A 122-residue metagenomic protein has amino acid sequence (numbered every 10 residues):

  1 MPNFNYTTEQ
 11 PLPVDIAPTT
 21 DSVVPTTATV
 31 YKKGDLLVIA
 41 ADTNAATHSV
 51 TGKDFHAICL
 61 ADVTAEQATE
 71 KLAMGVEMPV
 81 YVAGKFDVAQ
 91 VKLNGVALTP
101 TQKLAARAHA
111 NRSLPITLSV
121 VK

Functional and structural regions predicted by a protein language model:
M1-K122: Surface-exposed, low-hydrophobicity beta-strand/loop segments enriched in small/polar/acidic residues
